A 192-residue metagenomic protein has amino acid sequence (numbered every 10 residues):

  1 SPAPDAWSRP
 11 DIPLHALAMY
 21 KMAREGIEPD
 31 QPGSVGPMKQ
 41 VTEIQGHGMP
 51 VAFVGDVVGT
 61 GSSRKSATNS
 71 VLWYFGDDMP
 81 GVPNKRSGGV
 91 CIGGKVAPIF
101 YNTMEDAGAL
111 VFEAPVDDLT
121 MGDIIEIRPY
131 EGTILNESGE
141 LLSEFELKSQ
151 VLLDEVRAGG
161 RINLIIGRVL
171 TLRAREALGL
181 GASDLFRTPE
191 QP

Functional and structural regions predicted by a protein language model:
S1-P192: Fe-S-dependent hydro-lyases/dehydratases of central metabolism
